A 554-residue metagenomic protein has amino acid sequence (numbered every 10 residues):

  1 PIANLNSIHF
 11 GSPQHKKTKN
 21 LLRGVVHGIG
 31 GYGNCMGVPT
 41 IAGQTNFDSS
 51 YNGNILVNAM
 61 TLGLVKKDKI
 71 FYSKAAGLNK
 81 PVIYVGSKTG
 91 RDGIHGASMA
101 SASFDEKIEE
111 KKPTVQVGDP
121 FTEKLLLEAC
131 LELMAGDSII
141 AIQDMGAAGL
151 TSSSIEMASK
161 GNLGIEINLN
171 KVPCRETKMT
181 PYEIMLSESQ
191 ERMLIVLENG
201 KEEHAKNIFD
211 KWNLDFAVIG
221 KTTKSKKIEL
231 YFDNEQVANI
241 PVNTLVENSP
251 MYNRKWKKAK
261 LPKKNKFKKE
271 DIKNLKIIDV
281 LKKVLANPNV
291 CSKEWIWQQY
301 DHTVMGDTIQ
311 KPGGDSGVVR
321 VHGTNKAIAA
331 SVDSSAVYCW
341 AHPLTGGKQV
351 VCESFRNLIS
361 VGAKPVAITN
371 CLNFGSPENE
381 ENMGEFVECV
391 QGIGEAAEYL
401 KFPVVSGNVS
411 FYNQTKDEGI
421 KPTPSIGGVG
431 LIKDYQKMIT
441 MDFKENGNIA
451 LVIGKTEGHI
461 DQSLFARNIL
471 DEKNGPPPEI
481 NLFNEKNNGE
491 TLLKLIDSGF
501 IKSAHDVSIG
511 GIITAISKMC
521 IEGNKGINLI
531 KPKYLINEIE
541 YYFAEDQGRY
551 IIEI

Functional and structural regions predicted by a protein language model:
P1-A3, H95, W256-V409, N413-S503 (+2 more regions): Non-catalytic terminal/interface segments that mediate subunit docking, oligomerization, and allosteric communication
A3-Q190, V196-N207, N382-E385, V409-Q436: Hydrophobic, small-residue-rich alpha-helical packing segments that form membrane-like cores
N20-G28, C35, N54-L56, G77-K80 (+21 more regions): Conserved active-site and cofactor/substrate-binding residues in soluble primary-metabolism enzymes
G53-I55, G146-A286, C389-G392, A396 (+4 more regions): Glycine-/charge-enriched secondary-structure boundary and capping motifs
S73-G77, M99-A102, I155-K160, I184 (+7 more regions): Short, solvent-exposed amphipathic alpha-helical segments in soluble enzyme and RNA/protein-processing domains
A76, P81-Y84, K88-D119, I167 (+5 more regions): Extended active-site and interfacial segments that coordinate phosphate-rich ligands in large catalytic machineries
E109-Q116, M179-T180, S189-M193, S376-E381 (+3 more regions): Short beta-alpha connecting loops at secondary-structure transitions that line or flank enzyme active sites
